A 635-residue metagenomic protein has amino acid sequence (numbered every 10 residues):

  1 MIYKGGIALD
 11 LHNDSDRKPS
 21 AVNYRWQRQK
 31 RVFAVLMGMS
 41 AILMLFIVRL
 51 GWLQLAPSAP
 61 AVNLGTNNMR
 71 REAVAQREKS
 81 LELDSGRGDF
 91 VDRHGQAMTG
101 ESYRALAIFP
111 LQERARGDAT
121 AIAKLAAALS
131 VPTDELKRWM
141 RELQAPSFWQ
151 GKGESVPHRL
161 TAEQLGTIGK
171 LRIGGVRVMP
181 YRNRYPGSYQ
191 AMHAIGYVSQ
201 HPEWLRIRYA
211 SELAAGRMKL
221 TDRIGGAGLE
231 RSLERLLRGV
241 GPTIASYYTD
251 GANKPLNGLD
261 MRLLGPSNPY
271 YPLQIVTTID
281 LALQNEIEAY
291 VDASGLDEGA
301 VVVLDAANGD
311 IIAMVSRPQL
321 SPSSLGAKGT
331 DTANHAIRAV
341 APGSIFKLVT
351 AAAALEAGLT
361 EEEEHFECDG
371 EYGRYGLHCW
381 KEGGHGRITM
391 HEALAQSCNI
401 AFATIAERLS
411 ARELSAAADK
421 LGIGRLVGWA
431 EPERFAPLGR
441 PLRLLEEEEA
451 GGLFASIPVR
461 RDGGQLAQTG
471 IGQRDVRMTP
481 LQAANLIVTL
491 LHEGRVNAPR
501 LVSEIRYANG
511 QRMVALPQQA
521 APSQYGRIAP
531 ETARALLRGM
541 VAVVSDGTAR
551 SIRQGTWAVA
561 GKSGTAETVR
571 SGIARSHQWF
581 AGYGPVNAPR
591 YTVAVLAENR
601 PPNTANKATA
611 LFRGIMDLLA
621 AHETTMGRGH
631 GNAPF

Functional and structural regions predicted by a protein language model:
M1-S323, A416-K420, N599, A605-F635: Periplasmic/cell-envelope proteins involved in peptidoglycan metabolism and beta-lactam response
K4-S15, K254, R262-L263, D305-R338 (+2 more regions): Beta-lactam-recognizing serine transpeptidase/beta-lactamase-like catalytic domain environment
A56, T350-L355: Active-site-flanking alpha-helical
L83-D84, A115-D118, P157-T161, G187 (+15 more regions): Solvent-exposed, acidic/flexible segments
A128, A293, A353-L359, R408 (+3 more regions): Active-site catalytic microenvironments for nucleophilic, acid-base chemistry
